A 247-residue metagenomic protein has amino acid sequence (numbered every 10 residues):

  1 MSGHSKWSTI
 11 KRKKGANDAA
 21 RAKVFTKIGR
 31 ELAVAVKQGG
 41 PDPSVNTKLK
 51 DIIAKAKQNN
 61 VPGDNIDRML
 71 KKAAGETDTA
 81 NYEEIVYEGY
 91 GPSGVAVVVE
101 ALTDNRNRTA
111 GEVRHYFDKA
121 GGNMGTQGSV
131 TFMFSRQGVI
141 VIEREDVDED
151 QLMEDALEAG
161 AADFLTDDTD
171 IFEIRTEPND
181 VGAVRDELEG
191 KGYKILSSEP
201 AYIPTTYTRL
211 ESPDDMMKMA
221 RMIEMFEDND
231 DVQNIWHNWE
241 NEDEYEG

Functional and structural regions predicted by a protein language model:
M1-G125, V130-V139, H237: N-terminal cationic and glycine-rich segments that engage phosphates or anionic surfaces
V139-G247: Positively charged, low-complexity, intrinsically disordered RNA-binding extensions
